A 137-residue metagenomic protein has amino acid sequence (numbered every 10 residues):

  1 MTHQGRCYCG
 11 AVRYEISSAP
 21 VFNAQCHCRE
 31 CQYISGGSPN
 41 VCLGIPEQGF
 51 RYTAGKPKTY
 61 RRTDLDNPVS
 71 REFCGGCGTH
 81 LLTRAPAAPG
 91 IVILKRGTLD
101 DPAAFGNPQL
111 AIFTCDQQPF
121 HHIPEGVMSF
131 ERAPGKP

Functional and structural regions predicted by a protein language model:
M1-P137: A short Gly-Trp-Pro
